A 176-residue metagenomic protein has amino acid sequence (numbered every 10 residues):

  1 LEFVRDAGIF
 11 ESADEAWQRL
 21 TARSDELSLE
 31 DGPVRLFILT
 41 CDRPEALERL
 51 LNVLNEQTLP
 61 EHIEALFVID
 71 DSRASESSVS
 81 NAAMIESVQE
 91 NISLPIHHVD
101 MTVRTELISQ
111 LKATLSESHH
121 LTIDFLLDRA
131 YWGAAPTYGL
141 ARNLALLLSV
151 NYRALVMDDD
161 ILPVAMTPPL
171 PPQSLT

Functional and structural regions predicted by a protein language model:
L1-D31: Long, charge-rich, low-complexity alpha-helical segments
L27-L36, E61-I63: A short, charged/proline- and glycine-enriched loop that marks the coil->beta-strand transition at the N-terminal
R35-R43, Q57, I69-D71: A conserved hydrophobic helix/loop-capping motif in glycosyltransferases and polysaccharide synthases
N52-I63, S87: Short, acidic, metal-binding catalytic loop of nucleotide-sugar glycosyltransferases
L54, I69-R73, M101-V103: Conserved short acidic donor-positioning loop in nucleotide-sugar-dependent glycosyltransferases
S77-Y152, P168-L170: Active-site-proximal specificity loops/subdomain of glycosyltransferases
Y152-V164: Short beta-strand-to-loop acidic/aromatic patch adjacent to the donor-nucleotide binding site
P163-T176: Conserved donor-nucleotide/metal-binding helix-loop-beta segment in metal-dependent transferases, i.e., the alpha-helix
